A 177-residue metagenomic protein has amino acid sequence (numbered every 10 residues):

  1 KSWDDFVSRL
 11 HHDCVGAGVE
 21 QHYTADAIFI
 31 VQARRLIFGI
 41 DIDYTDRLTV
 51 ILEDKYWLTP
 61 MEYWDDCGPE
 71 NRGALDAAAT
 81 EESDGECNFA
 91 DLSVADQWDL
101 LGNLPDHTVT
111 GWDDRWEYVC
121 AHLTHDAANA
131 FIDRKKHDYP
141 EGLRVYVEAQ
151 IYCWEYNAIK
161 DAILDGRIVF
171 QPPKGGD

Functional and structural regions predicted by a protein language model:
S2-H22: Short linear interaction motifs
D4-H11, T49, D76, N129 (+1 more regions): Generic detector of well-ordered alpha-helical segments enriched in charged/polar residues, highlighting helical
A17, F38, Y139-G142: Short secondary-structure junctions and interdomain/linker hinges
A17-V19, D26, T45-R47: Short, glycine-biased loop/turn motifs at secondary-structure junctions and in low-complexity Ser/Thr/Pro-rich termini
Y23-D43: Short, flexible beta-strand-to-coil junctions
I37-S93: Short, flexible N-terminal segments of the mature chain
R72-D177: Short, mixed-charge low-complexity intrinsically disordered segments
